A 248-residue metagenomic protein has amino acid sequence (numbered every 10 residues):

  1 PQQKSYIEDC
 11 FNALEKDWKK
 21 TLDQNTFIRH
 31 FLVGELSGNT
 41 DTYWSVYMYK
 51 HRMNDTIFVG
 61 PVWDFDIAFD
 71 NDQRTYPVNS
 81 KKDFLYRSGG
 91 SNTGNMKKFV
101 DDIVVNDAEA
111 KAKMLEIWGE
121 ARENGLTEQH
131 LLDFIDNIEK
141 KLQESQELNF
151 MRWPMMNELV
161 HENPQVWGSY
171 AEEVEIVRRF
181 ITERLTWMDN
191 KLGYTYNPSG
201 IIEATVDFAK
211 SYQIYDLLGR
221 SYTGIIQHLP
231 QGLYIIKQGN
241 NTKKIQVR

Functional and structural regions predicted by a protein language model:
Q2-W44, M48-P198: Middle-to-C-terminal accessory/interaction subdomains
G200-R248: C-terminal outer-membrane/trafficking sorting elements
